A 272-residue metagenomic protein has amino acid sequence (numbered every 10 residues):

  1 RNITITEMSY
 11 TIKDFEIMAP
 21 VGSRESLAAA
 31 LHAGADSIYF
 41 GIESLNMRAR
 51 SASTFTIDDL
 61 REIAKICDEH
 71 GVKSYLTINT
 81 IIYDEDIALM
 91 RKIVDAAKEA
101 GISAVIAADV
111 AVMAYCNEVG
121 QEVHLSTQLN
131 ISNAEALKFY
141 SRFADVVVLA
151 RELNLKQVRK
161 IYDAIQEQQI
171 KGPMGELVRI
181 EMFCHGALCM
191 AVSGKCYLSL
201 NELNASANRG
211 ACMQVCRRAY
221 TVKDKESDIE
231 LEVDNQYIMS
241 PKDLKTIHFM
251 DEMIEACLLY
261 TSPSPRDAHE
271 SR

Functional and structural regions predicted by a protein language model:
E16-S37: N-terminal basic/disordered segments at the start of proteins
I17-A19, I38-F40, S74-L76, V105 (+3 more regions): Hydrophobic faces of well-ordered beta-strands that scaffold small-molecule active sites in alpha/beta enzyme cores
V21-E25, S44, I78-I82, V110-V112 (+3 more regions): Active-site-proximal loop/turn and secondary-structure-junction residues that shape catalytic pockets, frequently
Y39-I57, I78-I82, R266: Glycine-rich, proline-tolerant flexible connector loops at the mouths of alpha/beta enzymes
A52-L60, V110-C116, L153-Q166: Active-site-adjacent beta->alpha loops and helix N-cap segments on the catalytic face of soluble alpha/beta enzymes
T56-N117, E122-T127: Active-site beta->alpha loop and helix N-cap motifs at the rims of alpha/beta catalytic domains
H124, Q128-A256: Catalytic alpha/beta core domains of metabolic enzymes, predominantly
Y260-P265: Conserved small/polar residues in nucleotide/adenosyl-binding loops
